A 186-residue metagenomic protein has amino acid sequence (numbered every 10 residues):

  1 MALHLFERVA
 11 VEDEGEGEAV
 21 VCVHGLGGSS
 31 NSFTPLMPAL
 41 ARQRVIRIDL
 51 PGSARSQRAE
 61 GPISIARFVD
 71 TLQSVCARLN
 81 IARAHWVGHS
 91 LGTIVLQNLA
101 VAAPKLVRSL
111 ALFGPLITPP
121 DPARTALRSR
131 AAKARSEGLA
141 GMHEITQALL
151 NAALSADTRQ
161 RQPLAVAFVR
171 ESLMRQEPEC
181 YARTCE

Functional and structural regions predicted by a protein language model:
E7-G61, V75: Conserved HGGG/HGGXW glycine-rich cap/lid loop of the alpha/beta-hydrolase fold
D49, H85, R108-A111: Residue in the alpha/beta-hydrolase core beta-strand immediately N-terminal to the catalytic nucleophile
S64-L72, A123, M142: Conserved donor sugar-nucleotide recognition element shared by glycan-biosynthetic enzymes
A66-A84: Conserved acidic catalytic loop of the alpha/beta-hydrolase fold
F68, W86-G88, F113: Short beta-strand immediately N-terminal to the catalytic nucleophile in serine-hydrolase-like folds
G88-G92, L96: Gly/Ala-rich beta-loop-alpha elbow adjacent to hydrolase catalytic centers
Q97-A102, L106-G138: Flexible "cap/lid" loop of the alpha/beta hydrolase fold
D121-A126, L139-E186: Conserved alpha/beta-hydrolase catalytic His-Asp/Glu region
